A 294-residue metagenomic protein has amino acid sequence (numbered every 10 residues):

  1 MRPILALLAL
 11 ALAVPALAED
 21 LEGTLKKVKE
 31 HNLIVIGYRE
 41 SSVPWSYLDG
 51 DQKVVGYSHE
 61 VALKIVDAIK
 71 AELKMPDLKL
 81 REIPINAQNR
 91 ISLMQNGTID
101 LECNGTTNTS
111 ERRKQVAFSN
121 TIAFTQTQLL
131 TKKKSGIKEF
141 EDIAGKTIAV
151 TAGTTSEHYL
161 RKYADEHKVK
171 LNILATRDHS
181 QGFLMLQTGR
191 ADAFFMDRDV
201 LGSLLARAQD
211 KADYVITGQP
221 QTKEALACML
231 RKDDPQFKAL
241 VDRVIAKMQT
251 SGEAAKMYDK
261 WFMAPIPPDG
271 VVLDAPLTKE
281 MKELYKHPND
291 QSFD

Functional and structural regions predicted by a protein language model:
E19, E60-A68, E141, K146-T147 (+3 more regions): Extended ligand-binding regions for polar small-molecule ligands
E19-E102: Extracytoplasmic small-molecule ligand-binding "clamshell" domains of the periplasmic binding protein/Venus flytrap
L25, K53-V54, G105, R112-I122 (+2 more regions): A structural signal for short loop-to-beta-strand junctions that line the ligand-binding cleft of periplasmic/secreted
Y38-S42, I83-Q88, G97-T109, K133 (+4 more regions): Beta->alpha turn/N-cap motifs
E40, A123-K134, R198, A206-I245 (+2 more regions): Periplasmic-binding protein-like
S41-P44, V54-A71, T107, T125-H179 (+1 more regions): Bilobed "Venus flytrap"/periplasmic-binding protein-like clamshell domains and structurally analogous long
L63, K74-D142, M281-S292: Acidic, polar ligand-binding/catalytic clefts
N89, C103-K114, Y159-E166, L184-T188 (+2 more regions): A ligand-binding cleft/hinge motif common to bilobed small-molecule-binding domains
